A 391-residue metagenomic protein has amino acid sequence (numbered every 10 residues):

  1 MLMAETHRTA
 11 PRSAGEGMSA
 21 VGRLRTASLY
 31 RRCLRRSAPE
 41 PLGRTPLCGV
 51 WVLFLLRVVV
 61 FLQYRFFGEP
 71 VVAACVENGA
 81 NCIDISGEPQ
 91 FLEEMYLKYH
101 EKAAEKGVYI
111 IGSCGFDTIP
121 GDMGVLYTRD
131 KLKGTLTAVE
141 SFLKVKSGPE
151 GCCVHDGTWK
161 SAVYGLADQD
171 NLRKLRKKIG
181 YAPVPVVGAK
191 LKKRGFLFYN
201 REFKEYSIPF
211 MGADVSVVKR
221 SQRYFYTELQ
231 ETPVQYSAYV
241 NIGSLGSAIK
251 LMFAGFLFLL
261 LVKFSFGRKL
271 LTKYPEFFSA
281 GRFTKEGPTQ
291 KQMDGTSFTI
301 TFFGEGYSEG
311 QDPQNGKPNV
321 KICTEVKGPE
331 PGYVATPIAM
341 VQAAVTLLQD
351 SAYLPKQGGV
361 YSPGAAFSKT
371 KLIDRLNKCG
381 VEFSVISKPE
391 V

Functional and structural regions predicted by a protein language model:
M1, T6-H7, P11, G17-R23 (+7 more regions): N-terminal Rossmann/SDR dinucleotide-binding element
L29, L56-E94: NAD(P)H-binding glycine-rich loop region in Rossmannoid oxidoreductase-like domains and their noncatalytic homologs
V71-C75, Y99, A103, L376: A generic structural signal for well-ordered alpha-helical segments
S86-V108: Rossmann-fold NAD(P)-binding glycine/threonine-rich loop
P89-F91, C114-D122, M211: Gly/Ser/Thr-rich loops at beta-strand to alpha-helix junctions that form or flank small-molecule/cofactor-binding
K98, K102, G124-K131: Active-site Tyr-X1-5-Lys
G107, D130-V391: C-terminal catalytic/substrate-binding lobe primarily of soluble NAD(P)-dependent oxidoreductases
